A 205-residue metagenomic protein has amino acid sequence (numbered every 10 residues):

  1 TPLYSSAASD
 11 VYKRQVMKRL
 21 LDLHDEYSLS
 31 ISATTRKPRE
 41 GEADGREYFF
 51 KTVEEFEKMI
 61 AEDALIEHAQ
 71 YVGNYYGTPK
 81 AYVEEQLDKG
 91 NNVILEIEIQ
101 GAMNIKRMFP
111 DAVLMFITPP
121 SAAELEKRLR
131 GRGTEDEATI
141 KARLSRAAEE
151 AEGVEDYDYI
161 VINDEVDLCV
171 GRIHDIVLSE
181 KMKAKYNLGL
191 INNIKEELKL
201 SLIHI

Functional and structural regions predicted by a protein language model:
T1-A8, Y12, I203-H204: Single conserved hydrophobic/aromatic residue that forms the stacking wall/gate of nucleotide- or nucleobase-binding
R14-D25: A conserved segment at the C-terminal end of the G1
T34-P38, E55, I99-G101, P119-E124 (+2 more regions): Conserved nucleotide-binding/hydrolysis micro-motifs of P-loop NTPases
T34-V93, Q100-M103: ATP-dependent small-molecule kinase phosphotransfer cores that center on conserved nucleotide phosphate-binding segments
D63-I66, R128-E135, I176-V177: Conserved AAA+ ATPase "sensor/coupling" helix adjacent to the nucleotide-binding pocket
I94-I97, M108-R130: Conserved phosphate-donor/acceptor-positioning beta-strand/loop module used by diverse small-molecule
A112, E124, R130-E152, D167-L168: Ras-like small GTPase catalytic G-domain
T134, E149-L202: NTP-dependent small-molecule kinase module
